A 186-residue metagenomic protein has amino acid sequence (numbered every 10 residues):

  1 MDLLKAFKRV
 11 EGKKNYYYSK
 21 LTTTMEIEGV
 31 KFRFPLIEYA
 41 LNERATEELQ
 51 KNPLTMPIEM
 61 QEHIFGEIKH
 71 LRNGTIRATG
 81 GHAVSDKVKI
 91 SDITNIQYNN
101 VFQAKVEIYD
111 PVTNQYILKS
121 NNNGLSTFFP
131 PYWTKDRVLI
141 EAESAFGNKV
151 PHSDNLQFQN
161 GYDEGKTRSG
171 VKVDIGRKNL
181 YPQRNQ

Functional and structural regions predicted by a protein language model:
M1-L3: Membrane-active amphipathic alpha-helices enriched in small hydrophobic residues
G12, S19-Q186: Functional cores of ribonucleases/endoribonucleases
